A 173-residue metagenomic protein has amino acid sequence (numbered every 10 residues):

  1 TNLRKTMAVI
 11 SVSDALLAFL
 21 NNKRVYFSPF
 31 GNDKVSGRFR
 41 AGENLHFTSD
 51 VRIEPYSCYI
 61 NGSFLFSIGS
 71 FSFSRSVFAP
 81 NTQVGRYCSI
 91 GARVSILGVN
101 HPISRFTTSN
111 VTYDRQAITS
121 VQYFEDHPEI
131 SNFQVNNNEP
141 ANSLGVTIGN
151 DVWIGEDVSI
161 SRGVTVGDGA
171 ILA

Functional and structural regions predicted by a protein language model:
R4-G62, N137: Extended, small-residue-rich solenoid/repeat segments and analogous flexible loops that form exposed scaffolds
R40-A41, H46-V164: Flexible, glycine/small-residue-enriched loop-and-beta-strand segment within the central core of proteins
G167-A173: Short, intrinsically disordered, charge-balanced linker/junction segments flanking boundaries in proteins
